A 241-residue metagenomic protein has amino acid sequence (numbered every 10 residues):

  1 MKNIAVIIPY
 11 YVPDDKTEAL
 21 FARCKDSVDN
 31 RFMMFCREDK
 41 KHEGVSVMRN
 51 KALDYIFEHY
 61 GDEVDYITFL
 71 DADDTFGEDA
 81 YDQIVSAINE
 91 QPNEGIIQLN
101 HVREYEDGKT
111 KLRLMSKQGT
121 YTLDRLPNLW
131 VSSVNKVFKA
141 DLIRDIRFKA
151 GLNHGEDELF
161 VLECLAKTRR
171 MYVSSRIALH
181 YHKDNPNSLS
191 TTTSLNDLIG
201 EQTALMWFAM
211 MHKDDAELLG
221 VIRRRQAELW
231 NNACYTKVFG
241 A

Functional and structural regions predicted by a protein language model:
K2-P9, V28-C36: Hydrophobic targeting segments
P13-V28: Short, well-formed alpha-helical segments that are part of the catalytic scaffolds of diverse glycosyltransferases
K40-E58: Glycine-rich, basic loop-to-helix element that forms the pyrophosphate-binding segment of sugar-nucleotide handling
M48, G77-L142, I146-R147, T192-T193: Flexible acidic/His/Gly-enriched loops in nucleotide-sugar-dependent glycosyltransferase catalytic domains
E63-T75: Short beta-strand-to-loop acidic/aromatic patch adjacent to the donor-nucleotide binding site
D71-A72, H101, F148, E156: Short acidic donor-binding/metal-coordinating loop in glycosyltransferase active sites
T122-S194: Conserved nucleotide-sugar donor-binding catalytic segment
N153-H154, A166, V173-A241: C-terminal subregions of glycosyltransferases and related glycan-biosynthesis enzymes
